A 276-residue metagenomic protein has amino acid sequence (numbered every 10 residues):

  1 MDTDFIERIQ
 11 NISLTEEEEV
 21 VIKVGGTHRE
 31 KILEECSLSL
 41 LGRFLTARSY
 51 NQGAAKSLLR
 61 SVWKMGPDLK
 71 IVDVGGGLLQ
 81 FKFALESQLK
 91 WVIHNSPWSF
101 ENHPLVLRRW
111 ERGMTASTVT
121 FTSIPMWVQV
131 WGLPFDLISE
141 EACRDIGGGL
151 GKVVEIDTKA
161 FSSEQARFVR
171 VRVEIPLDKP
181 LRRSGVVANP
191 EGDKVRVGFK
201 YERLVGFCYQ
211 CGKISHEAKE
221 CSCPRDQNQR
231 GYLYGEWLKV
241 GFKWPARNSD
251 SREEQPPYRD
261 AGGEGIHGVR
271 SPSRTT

Functional and structural regions predicted by a protein language model:
M1-A54, L58-V62, G66, R183-T276: Long, low-complexity intrinsically disordered regions
M1-W127, G132-S139, I156-A160: Nucleic acid-contacting regions in RNA/DNA-associated proteins, especially the beta1-alpha1 entry segment
S87-W91, I138-E155, H216-S222: Classical protein tyrosine phosphatase
Q88-W91, K179-R183: Short, charged/polar, Gly/Pro-enriched secondary-structure boundary elements
V128-G132, I175-L177, Y201-R203, G212: Short, structured patches in soluble enzyme cores that scaffold and shape functional sites
D157-R182: BRCT (BRCA1 C-terminal) domain core and associated BRCT-interaction motifs
